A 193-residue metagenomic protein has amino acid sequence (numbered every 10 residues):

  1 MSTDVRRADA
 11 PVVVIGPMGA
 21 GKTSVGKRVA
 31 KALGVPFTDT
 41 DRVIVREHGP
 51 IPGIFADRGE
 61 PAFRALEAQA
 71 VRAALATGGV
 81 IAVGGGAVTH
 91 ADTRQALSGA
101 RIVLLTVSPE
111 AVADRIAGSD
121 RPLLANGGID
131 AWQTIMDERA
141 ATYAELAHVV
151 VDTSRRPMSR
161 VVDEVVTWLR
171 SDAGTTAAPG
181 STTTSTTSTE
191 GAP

Functional and structural regions predicted by a protein language model:
M1-R7, A32, A140-P193: NTP-dependent small-molecule kinase module
V14: Hydrophobic anchor at the beta1->P-loop junction of P-loop NTPases
P17: P-loop (Walker A) phosphate-binding loop of NTP-binding proteins
K22: Conserved lysine of the Walker
P36-A96, Q133: ATP-dependent small-molecule kinase phosphotransfer cores that center on conserved nucleotide phosphate-binding segments
G85-V88, S108-E110, R156: Short glycine-rich anion-binding loops that position phosphate/pyrophosphate groups of nucleotides and phosphorylated
G99-T142: A glycine- and Lys/Arg-enriched "phosphate-lid" helix/loop adjacent to the NTP-binding pocket of small-molecule kinases
